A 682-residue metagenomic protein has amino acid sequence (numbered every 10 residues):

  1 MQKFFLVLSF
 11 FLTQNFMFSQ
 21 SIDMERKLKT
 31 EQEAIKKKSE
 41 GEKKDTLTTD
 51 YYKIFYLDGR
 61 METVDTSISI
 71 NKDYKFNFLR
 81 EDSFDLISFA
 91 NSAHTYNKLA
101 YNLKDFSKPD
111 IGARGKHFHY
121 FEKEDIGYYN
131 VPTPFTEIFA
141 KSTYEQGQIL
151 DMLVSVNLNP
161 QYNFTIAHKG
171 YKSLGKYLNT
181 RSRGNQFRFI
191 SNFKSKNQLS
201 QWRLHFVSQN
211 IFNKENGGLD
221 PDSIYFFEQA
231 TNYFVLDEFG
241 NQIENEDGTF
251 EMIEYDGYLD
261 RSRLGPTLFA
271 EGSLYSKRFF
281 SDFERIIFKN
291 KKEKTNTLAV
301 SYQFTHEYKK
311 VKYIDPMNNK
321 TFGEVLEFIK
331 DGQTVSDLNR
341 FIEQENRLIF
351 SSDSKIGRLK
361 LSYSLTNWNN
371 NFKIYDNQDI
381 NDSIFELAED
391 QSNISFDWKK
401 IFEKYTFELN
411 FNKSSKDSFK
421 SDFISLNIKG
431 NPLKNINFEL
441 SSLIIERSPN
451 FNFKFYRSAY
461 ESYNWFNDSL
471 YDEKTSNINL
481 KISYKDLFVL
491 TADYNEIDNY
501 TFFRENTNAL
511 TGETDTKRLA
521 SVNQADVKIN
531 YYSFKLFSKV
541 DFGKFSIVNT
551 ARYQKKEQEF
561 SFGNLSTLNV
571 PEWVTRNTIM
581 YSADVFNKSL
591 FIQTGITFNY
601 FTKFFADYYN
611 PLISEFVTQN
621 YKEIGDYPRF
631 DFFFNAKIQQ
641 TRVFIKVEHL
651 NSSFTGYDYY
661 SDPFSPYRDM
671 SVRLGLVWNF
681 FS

Functional and structural regions predicted by a protein language model:
M1-E25, K646, D669-M670, G675-S682: Bacterial Sec-dependent N-terminal signal peptides
F16-F76, R80, F234-T249: Sec-dependent signal peptide cleavage junction
D45-T46, T66-S67, S83, S223 (+3 more regions): Coil residues (strongly favoring Ser/Thr
L47-T48, K53, D58, T66 (+7 more regions): Outer-membrane beta-barrel proteins
L99, V131-T133, S273-M317, Q333-S682: Exposed, low-structure sequence patches enriched in small/polar residues
P109-I111, E122-V154, G175-K176: Short strand-turn segments of transmembrane beta-barrel domains in outer membranes, especially the first one or two
Q148-G170, N179-F212, F279, F283 (+1 more regions): Transmembrane beta-barrel wall of Gram-negative outer-membrane proteins
S200-E284, K309-N319, N339, L443-P449: Flexible loop and strand-edge segments within Gram-negative outer membrane beta-barrel domains
